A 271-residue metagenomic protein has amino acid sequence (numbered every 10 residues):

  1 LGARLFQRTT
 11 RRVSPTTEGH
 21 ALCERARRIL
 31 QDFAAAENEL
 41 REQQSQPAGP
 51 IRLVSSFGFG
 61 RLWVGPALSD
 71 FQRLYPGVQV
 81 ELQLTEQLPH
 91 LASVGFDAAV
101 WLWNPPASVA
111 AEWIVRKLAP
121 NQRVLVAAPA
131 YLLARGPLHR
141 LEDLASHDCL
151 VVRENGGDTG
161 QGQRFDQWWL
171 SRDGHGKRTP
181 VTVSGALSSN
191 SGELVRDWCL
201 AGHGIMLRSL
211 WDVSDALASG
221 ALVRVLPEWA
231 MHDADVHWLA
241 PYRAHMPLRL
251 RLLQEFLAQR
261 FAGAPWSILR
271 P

Functional and structural regions predicted by a protein language model:
L1-P15: A short LG(V/I)-centered, amphipathic sequence patch enriched for acidic residue(s) preceding the LG motif
T10-V13, H20, Q31-V54: Short helix-loop hinge/linker segments at domain boundaries
T16-G19, L91, L144, D197-G202 (+1 more regions): Hydrophobic residues within well-ordered alpha-helices
E24, R73, L210-S219, E228-P271: C-terminal effector-binding regulatory domain of bacterial HTH transcription factors
G49-A111, P271: Central regulatory/effector-binding core of bacterial HTH transcription factors
R52-V54, A99, L150, M206 (+1 more regions): Short, well-ordered beta-strand segments
Q83-S188: Acidic, Gly/Pro-rich loop/turn segments at junctions of secondary structure
K177-R224, A230-M231, W238: Hydrophobic hinge/microswitch elements
